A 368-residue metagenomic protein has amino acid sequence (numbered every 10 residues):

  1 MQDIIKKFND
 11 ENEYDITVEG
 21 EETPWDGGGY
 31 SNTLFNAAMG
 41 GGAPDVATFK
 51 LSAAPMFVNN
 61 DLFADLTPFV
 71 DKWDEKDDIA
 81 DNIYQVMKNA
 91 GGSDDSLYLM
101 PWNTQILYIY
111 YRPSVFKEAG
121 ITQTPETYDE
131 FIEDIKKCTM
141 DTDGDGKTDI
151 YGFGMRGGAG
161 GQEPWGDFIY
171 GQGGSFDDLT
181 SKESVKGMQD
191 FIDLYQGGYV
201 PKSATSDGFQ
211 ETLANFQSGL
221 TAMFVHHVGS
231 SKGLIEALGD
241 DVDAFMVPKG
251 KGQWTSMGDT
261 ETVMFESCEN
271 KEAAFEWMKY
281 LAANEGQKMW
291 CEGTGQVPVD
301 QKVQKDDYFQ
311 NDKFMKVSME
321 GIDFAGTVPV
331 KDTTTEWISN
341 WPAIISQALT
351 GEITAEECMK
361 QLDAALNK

Functional and structural regions predicted by a protein language model:
M1-L62, K72-D78, Q123, V228 (+9 more regions): Conserved N-terminal structural module of periplasmic/extracytoplasmic solute-binding proteins
D10, A119, Q196-Y199, I235-V297 (+3 more regions): Extracytoplasmic/periplasmic substrate-recognition and gating elements
E22-T33, S52, Y128-E130, S203-Q217: Short helix-initiation/N-cap motifs at beta->coil->alpha
S31-G42, N60, V115-F116, E133-K137 (+4 more regions): Short helices/loops that flank or line small-molecule/ion binding pockets
L51-I106, T148, D243-F245, D306-K316 (+1 more regions): Hinge/lid segment of periplasmic solute-binding proteins
D81-A90, F245, C291-P342, Q347: Long, aromatic- and glycine/proline-rich binding clefts that accommodate carbohydrate-like moieties
N89-W102, L107, K117, D129-D178 (+2 more regions): Extracytoplasmic/periplasmic solute-binding protein
D134-K136, F176-T205: Glycine-centered hinge/linker elements that transmit conformational signals in sensory and ligand-binding systems
